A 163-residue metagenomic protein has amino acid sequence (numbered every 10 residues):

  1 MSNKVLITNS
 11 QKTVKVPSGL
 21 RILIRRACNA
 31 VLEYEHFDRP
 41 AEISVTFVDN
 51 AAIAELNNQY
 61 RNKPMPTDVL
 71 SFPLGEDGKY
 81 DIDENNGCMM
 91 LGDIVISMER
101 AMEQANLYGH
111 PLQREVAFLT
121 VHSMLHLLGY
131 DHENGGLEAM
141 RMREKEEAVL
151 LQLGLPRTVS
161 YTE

Functional and structural regions predicted by a protein language model:
M1-A117, L125-E163: An acidic/histidine-cluster motif and surrounding catalytic segment that typifies divalent-metal-assisted enzyme active
